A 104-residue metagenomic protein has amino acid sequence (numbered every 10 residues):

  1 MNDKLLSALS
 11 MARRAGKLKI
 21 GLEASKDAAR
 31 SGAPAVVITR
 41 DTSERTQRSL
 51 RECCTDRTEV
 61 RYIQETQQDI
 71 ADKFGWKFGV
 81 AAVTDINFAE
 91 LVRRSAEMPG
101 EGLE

Functional and structural regions predicted by a protein language model:
N2-I38: N-terminal first-folded block
A12, T55, K73-W76: Short glycine-enriched loop/turn motifs at secondary-structure junctions
E23, D41-T42, E65-Q68, I86: Short, ordered loop/turn segments at secondary-structure junctions
D27-E59: N-terminal positively charged helical leader segments and presequences
R57-D72: Conserved phosphate-binding/catalytic loops in two-lobed NTP-binding clefts
Q68-E104: C-terminal structural segments of small proteins and small subunits
